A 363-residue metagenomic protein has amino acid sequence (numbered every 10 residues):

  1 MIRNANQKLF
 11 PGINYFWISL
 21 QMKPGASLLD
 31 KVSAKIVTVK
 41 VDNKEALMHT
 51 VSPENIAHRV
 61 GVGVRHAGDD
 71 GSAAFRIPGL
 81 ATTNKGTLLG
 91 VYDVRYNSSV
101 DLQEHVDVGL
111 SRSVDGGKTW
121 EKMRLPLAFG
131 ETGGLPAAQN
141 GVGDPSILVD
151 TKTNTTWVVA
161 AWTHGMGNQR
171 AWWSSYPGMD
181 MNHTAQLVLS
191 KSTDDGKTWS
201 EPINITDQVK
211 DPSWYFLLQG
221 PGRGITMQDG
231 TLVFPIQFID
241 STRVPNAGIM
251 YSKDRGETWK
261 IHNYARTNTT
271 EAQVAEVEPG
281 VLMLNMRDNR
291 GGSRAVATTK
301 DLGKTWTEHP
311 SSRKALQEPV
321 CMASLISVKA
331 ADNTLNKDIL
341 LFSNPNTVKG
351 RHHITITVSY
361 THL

Functional and structural regions predicted by a protein language model:
M1-H58: Exposed, polar/acidic Ser/Thr-rich sequence context and nearby capping/turn residues that mark flexible linkers
R76-G79, G143-S146, G220-R223, E271-Q273 (+1 more regions): Beta-propeller and closely related beta-sheet repeat lectin domains
G86-G90, T153-V158, G230-F234, G280-M283 (+1 more regions): Entry beta-strands of beta-propeller and related beta-repeat scaffolds
Q103-T156: Blade-loop segments of beta-propeller domains
H105-D107, N168, Q186-V188, V244-G248 (+2 more regions): Structural motif
V142, V159-R223: Asp-box/WD-like beta-propeller blade repeats and closely related beta-sheet repeat scaffolds
A315-V358: Loop/turn-rich, solvent-exposed surfaces of beta-rich toroidal or solenoidal domains
T361-H362: Conserved small/polar residues in nucleotide/adenosyl-binding loops
